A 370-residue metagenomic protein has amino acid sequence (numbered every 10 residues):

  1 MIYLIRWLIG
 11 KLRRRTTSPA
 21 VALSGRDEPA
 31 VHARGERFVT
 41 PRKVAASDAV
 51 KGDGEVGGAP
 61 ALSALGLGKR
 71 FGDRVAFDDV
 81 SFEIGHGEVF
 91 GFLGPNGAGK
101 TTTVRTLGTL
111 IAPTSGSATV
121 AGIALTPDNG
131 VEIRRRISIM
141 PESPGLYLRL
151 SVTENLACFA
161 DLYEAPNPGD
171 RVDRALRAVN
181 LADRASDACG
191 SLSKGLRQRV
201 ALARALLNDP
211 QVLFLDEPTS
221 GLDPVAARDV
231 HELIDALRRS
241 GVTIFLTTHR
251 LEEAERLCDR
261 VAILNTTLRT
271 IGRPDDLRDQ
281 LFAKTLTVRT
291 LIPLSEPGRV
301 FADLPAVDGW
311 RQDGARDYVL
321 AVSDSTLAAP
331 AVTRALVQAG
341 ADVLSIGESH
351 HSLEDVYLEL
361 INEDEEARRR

Functional and structural regions predicted by a protein language model:
K11, A283-L360, R370: Short, charged/small-residue-rich alpha-helical element at the C-terminal edge of ABC transporter nucleotide-binding
G116-L125, I133: Conserved ABC transporter NBD signature motif
S138, A157, D161-R184: Conserved ABC ATPase "signature" region
D209: Conserved catalytic motifs of ABC-family nucleotide-binding domains
L213-D216: Catalytic Walker B motif of ABC-type/P-loop ATPase nucleotide-binding domains
H231-S323: ABC transporter nucleotide-binding domain
